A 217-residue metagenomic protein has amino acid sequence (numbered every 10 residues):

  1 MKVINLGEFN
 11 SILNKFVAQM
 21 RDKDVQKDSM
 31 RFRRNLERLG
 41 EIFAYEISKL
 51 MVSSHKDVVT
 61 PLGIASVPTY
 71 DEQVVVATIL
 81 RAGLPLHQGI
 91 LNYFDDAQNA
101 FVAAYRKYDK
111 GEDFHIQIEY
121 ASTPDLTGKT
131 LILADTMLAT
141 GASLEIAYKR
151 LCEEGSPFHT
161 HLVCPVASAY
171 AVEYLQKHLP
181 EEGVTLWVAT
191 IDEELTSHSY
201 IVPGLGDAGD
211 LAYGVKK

Functional and structural regions predicted by a protein language model:
M1-K217: PRPP-associated nucleotide enzymes
